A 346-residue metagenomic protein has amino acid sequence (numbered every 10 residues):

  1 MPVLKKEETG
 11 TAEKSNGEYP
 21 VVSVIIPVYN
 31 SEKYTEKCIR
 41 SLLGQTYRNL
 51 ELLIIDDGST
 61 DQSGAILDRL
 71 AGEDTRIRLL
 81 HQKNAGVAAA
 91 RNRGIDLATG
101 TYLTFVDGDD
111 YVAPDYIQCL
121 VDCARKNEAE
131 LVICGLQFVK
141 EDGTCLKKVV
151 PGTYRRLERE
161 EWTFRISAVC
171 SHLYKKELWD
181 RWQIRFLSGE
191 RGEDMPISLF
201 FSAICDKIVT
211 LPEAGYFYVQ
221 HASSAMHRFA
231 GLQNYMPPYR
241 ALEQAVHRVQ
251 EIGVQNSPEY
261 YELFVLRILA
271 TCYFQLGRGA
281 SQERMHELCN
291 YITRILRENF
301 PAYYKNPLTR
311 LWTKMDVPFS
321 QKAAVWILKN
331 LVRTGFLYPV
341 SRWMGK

Functional and structural regions predicted by a protein language model:
M1-Q244, E251-I252: Nucleotide-sugar donor-binding/catalytic module of glycosyltransferases that assemble extracellular/cell-envelope
L136, F186-D194, L242-H247, R267-L276 (+1 more regions): A short, terminal or domain-edge coil/loop segment
L199, L263-L266: Non-catalytic, well-ordered alpha-helical scaffold segments
G215-H221, R228-N256, I268-F300: Catalytic core of nucleotide-sugar-dependent glycosyltransferases
N256-F264: Residues within HEAT/ARM-like alpha-solenoid scaffolds
G279-K346: Membrane-interface aromatic/basic loop that binds lipid-linked glycans or pyrophosphate carriers, typified by
